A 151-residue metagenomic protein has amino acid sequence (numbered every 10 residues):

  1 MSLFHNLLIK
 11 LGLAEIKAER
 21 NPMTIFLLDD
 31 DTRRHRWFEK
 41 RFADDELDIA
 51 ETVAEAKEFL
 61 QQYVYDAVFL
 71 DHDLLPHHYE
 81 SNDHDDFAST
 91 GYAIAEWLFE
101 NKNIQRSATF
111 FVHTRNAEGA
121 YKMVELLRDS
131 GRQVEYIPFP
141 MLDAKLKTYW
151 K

Functional and structural regions predicted by a protein language model:
L3-K151: Catalytic phosphate/metal-binding cores of nucleic-acid and nucleotide-processing enzymes, i.e., regions that mediate
